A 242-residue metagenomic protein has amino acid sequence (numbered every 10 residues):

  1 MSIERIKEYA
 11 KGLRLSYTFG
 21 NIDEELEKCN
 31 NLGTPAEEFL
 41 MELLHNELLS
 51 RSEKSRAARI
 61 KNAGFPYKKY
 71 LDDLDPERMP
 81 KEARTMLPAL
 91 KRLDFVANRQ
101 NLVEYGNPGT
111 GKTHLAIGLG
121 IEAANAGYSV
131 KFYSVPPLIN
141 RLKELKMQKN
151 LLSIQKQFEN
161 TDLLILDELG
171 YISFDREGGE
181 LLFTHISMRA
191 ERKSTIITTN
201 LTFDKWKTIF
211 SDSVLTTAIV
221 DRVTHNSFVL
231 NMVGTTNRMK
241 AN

Functional and structural regions predicted by a protein language model:
K7-K11, S16-P66: Interdomain "pre-motor" coupling segment immediately N-terminal to P-loop NTPase/helicase cores
I22, S129, L138-L145, K149-E159 (+1 more regions): Replace "adjacent to P-loop NTPase cores in ATP/GTP-dependent enzymes" with "adjacent to NTP-binding cores
K69-L93: N-terminal pre-Walker A segment at the start of P-loop NTPase domains
V96-L102: Pre-Walker A (Motif I) flank of P-loop NTPase domains
P108: The conserved Walker
K112: Conserved lysine of the Walker
L115, L119: Hydrophobic positions on the alpha1 helix immediately C-terminal to the Walker A/P-loop
G120-Y133: Post-Walker A helix-loop "phosphate-sensing" segment adjacent to the P-loop in P-loop NTPases
